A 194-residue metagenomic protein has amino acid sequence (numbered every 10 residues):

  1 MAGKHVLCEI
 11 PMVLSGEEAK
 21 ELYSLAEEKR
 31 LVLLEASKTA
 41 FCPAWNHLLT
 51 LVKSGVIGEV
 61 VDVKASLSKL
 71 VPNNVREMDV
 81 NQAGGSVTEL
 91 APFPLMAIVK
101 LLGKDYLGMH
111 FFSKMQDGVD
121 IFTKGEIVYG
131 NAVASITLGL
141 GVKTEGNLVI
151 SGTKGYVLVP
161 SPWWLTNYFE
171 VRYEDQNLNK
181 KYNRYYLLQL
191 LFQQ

Functional and structural regions predicted by a protein language model:
M1-S37: Beta-strand-loop-alpha-helix segment that lines the small-molecule cofactor/substrate pocket of alpha/beta enzymes
G3-K4, V75-Q82, Q176-L178: Short glycine/proline- and charge-enriched loop/turn segments that cap or connect secondary-structure elements
A19, W45, P94-I98, T166-Y168 (+1 more regions): A general structural signal for well-ordered alpha-helical segments in protein cores
T39-G108: Predominantly a Rossmann-like dinucleotide-binding segment in NAD(P)-dependent oxidoreductases
V71, R76-E77, S86-M96, T123 (+5 more regions): Structured catalytic cores of enzymes that bind and process phosphorylated ligands/cofactors
L95-N167: Contiguous beta-strand/loop segments that form the cofactor/metal-binding neighborhood of enzyme cores
V149-Q194: C-terminal glycine/acidic-rich active-site capping loop/insertion
